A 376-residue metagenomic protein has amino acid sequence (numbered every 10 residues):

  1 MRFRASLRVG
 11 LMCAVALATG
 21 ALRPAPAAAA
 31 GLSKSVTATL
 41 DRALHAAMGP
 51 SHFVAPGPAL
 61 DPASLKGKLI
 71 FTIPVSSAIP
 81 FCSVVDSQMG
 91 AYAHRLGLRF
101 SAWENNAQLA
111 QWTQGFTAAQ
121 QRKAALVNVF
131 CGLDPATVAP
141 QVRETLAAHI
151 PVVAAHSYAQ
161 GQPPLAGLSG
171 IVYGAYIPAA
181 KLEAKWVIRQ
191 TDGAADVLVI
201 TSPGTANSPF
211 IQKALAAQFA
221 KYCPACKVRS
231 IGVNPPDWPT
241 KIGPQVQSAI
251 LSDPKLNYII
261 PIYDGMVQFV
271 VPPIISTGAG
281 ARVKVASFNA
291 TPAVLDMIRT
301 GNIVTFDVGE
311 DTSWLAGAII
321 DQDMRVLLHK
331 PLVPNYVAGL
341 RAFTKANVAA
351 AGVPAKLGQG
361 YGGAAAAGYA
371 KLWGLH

Functional and structural regions predicted by a protein language model:
L17-P26: C-terminal segment of classical bacterial N-terminal signal peptides
A29-K68, D311-H376: Hinge/cleft segment of the Venus flytrap/periplasmic-binding protein
G31-L32, T37-Q88, L96, S101-T113 (+5 more regions): Extracytoplasmic "Venus flytrap"
G57, G170-V197, P209-F210, I242-G243 (+2 more regions): Hydrophobic alpha-helical segments within soluble ligand-binding/sensing domains
I70-F71, M89, P178-I231, D323-V326 (+1 more regions): An alpha-beta-alpha
A102-Q111, S230-T240: Short beta->alpha junction loops
V127, G132-A147, L215, N234-M297: Hydrophobic alpha-helical
P135-A136, Q141-P178, D196, T291-V304 (+1 more regions): Flexible loop/hinge segments that line or gate small-molecule binding clefts
